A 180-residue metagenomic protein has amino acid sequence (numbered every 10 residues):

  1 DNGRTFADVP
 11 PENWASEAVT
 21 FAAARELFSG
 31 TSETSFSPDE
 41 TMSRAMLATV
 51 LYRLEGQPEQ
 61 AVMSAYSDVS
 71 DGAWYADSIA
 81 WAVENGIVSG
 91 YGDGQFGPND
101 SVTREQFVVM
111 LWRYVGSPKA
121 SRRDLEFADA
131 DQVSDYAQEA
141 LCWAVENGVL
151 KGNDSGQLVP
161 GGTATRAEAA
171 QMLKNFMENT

Functional and structural regions predicted by a protein language model:
D1-S16, A24, S29-S78, E84-E105 (+3 more regions): Feature responds to low-complexity, polar/acidic, surface-exposed segments characteristic of secreted/exported proteins
V19: Short conserved micro-motifs at the rims of enzyme active sites and ligand-binding pockets
E139-N147: Short glycine/proline-rich, acidic loop/turn segments that cap or connect secondary-structure elements
A169-Q171: Short, structured beta-strand segments at or near domain termini in extracellular proteins/domains
